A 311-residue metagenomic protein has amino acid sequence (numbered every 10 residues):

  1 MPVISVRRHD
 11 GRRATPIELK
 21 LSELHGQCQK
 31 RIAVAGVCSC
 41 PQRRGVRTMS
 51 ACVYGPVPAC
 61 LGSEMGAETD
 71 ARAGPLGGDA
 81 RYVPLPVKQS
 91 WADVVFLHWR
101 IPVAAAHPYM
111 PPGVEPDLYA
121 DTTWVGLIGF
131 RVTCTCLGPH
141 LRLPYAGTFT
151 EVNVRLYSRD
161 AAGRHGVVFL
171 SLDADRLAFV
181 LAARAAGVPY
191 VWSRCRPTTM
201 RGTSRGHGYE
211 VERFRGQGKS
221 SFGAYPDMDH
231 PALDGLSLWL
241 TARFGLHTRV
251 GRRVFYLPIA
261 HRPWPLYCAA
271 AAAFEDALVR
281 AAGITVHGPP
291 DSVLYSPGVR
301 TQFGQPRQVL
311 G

Functional and structural regions predicted by a protein language model:
M1-E18: Extreme N-terminal basic, low-complexity initiation segments that serve as generic localization/processing leaders
A14-T15, A33-A35, T48-A51, A59: Ala/Thr-enriched low-complexity intrinsically disordered regions
C28, C38-C40, C52, C60: Cysteine-centered motifs
G66-G138, Y267, L278-V279, I284-G311: Hydrophobic, proline/glycine-rich low-complexity stretches
W124-A174: Extended, compositionally biased
N153-G311: Internal, well-folded beta-alpha domain core
